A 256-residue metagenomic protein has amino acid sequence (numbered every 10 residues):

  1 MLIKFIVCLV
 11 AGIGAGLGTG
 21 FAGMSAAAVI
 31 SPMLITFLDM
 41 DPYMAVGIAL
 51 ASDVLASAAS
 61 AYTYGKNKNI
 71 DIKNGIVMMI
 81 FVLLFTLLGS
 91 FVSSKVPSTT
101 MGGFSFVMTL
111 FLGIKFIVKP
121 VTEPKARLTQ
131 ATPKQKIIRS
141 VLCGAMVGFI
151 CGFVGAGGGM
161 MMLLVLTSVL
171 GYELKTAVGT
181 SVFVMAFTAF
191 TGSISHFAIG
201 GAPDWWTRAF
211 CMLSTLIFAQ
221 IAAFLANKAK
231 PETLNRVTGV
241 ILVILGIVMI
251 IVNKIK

Functional and structural regions predicted by a protein language model:
M1-K4, C8, L50-Y62, G157-L166 (+1 more regions): Hydrophobic, membrane-facing alpha-helical anchors
M1-L17, V29-F37, P42, T63-F149 (+2 more regions): Juxtamembrane transmembrane-helix boundary motif
G16, V46-V54, V178-A189, L216 (+1 more regions): Transmembrane helix-bundle signature of multi-pass membrane transporters/permeases
F21-I30, G155-V165: Transmembrane helix boundary and interhelical junction motifs in multipass membrane proteins
S31, A51, L55-A58, L110 (+4 more regions): Alpha-helical transmembrane segments of polytopic integral membrane proteins, especially the permease/helical cores
M40-I48, K73-N74, G171-V182: Membrane-interface alpha-helices at helix entry/exit sites of multi-pass transporters
P124-K125, A156-M161, Y172-T176: Short, structured loop/turn "capping" segments at alpha-beta junctions
T188, G192-H196: Alpha-helical transmembrane segments of helical membrane proteins, especially in multi-pass transport, channel
